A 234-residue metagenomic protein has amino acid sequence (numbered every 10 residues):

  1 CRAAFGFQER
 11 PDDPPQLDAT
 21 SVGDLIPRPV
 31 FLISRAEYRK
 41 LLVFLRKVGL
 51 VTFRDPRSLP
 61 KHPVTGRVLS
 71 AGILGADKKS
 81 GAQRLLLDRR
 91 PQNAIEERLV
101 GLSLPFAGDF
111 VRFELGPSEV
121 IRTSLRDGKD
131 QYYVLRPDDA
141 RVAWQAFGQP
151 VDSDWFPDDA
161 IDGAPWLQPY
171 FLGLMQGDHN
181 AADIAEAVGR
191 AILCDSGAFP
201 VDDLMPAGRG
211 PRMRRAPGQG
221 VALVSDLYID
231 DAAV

Functional and structural regions predicted by a protein language model:
C1-V234: Nucleic-acid-interacting cores, centered on viral/eukaryotic replication and modification enzymes
